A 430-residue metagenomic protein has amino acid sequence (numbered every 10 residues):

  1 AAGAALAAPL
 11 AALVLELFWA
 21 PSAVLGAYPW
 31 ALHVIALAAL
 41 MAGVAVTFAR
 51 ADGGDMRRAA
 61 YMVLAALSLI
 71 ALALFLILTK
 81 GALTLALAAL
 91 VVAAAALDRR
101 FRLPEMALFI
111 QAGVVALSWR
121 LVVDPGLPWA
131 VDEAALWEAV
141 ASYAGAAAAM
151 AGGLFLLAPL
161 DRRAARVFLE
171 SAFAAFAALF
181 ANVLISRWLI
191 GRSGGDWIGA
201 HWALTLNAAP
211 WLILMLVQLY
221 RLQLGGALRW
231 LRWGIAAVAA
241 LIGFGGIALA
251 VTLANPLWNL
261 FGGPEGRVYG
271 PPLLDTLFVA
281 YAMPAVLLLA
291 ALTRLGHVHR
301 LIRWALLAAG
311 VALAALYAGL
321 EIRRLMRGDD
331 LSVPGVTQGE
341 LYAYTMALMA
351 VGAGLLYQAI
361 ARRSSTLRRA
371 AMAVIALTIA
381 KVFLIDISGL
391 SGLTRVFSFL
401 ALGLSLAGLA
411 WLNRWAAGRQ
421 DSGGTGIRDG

Functional and structural regions predicted by a protein language model:
A1-G430: Alpha-helical transmembrane segments of multi-pass membrane proteins
